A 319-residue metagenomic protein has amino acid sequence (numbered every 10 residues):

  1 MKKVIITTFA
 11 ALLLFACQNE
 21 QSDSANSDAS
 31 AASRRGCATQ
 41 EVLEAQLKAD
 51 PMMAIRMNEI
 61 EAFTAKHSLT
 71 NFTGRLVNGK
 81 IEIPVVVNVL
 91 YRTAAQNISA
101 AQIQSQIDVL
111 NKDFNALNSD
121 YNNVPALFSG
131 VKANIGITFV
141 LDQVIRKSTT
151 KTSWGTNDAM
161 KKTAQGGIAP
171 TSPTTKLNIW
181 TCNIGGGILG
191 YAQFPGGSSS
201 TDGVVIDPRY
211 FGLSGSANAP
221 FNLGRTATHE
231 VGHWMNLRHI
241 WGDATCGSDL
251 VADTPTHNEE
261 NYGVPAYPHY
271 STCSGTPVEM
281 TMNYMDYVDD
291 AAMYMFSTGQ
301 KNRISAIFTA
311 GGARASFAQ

Functional and structural regions predicted by a protein language model:
M1-V4: Positively charged n-region of N-terminal signal peptides that target proteins for export
L14-A16: C-terminal motif of bacterial Sec signal peptides marking the signal peptidase cleavage site
Q18-Q21: Bacterial signal peptide processing site
A25-P173, T309, A313: Propeptide-to-catalytic entry region of secreted or membrane-anchored zinc metalloproteases
I83-V89, T138-L141, K176-T181, G203-P208 (+6 more regions): Structural recognition of the beta-strand scaffold that forms the well-ordered cores of secreted hydrolase catalytic
K161-H239: Active-site-proximal segment of zinc-dependent metalloprotease catalytic domains
N218-Y294: The catalytic-center signature of Zn2+-dependent metalloproteases
Y294-Q319: Pan-zinc metallopeptidase signature
